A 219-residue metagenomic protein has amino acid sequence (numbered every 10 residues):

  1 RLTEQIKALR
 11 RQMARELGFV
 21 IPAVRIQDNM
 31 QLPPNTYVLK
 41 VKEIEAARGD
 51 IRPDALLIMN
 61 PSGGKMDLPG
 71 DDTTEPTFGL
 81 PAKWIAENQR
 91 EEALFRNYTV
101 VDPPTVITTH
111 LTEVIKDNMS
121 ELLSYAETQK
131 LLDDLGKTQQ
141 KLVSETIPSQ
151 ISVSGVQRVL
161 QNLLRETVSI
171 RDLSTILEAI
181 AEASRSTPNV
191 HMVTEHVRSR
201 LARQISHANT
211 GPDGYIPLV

Functional and structural regions predicted by a protein language model:
R1-V219: Membrane-embedded alpha-helical signal segments
